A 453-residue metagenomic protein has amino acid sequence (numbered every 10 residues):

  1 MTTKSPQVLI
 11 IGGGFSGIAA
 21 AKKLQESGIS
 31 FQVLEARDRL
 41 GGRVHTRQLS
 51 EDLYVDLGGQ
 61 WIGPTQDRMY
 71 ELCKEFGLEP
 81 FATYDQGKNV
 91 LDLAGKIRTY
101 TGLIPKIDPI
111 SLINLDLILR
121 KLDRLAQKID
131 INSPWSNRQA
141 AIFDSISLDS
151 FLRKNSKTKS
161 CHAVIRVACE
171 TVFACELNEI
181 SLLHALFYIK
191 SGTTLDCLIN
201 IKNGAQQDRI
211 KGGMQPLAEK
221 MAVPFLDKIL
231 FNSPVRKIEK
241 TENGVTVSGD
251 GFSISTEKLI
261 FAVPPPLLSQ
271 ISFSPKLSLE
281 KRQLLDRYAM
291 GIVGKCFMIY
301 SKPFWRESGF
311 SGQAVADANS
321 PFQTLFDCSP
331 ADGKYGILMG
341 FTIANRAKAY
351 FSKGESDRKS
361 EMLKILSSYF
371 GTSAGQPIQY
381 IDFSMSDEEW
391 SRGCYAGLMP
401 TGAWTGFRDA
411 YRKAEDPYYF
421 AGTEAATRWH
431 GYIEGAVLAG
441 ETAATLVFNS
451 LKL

Functional and structural regions predicted by a protein language model:
K4-P6, G249-K258: Core beta-strand elements of the Rossmann-like FAD/NAD(P) dinucleotide-binding domain in flavoenzyme oxidoreductases
P6-V33: N-terminal Rossmann-like FAD-binding beta1-loop-alpha1 element of flavoenzymes
I11, L34, V235, S253-P266: Short hydrophobic core segments
A19, S27, T194, G244 (+3 more regions): Conserved flavin/dinucleotide-binding core of flavoenzymes
Q25-S50: Glycine-rich FAD pyrophosphate-binding loop
L53-L125: Dinucleotide-binding Rossmann-like beta1-alpha1 core, especially the glycine-rich loop that anchors the ADP
D130-P234, T241-G244, S253-S255, A262 (+3 more regions): Active-site/ligand-binding neighborhood in enzyme catalytic cores
F261-L279: Flavin (primarily FAD) binding-site architecture
